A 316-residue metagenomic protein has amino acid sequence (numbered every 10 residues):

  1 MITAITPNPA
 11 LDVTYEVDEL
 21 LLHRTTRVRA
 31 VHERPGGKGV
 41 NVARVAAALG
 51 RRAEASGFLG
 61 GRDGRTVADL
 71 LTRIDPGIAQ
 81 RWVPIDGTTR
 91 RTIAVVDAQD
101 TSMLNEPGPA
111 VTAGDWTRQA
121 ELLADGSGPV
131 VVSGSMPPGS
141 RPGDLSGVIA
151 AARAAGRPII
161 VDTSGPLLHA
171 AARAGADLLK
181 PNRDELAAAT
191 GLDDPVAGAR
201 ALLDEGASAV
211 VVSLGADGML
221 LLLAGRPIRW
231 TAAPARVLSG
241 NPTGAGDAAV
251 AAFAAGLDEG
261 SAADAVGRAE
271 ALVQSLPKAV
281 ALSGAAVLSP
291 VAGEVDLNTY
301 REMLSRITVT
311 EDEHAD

Functional and structural regions predicted by a protein language model:
M1-S56, R65, R236-S239, T310-D316: Glycine-rich phosphate/adenosyl-contacting loop at the front of the ribokinase-like
M1-T3, S102, G128-P129, A209: Structural motif
I2, R52-E54, Q80, I159 (+1 more regions): Hydrophobic anchor at the start of a short beta-strand that flanks the dinucleotide cofactor-binding loop
P7-L11, L59-R62, D86-G87, E185 (+3 more regions): Glycine-rich beta-alpha junction loops
R24, A47-P129, E302-D316: Conserved N-terminal subdomain of the carbohydrate kinase-like
G126-G139: Short acidic, glycine-rich surface-loop motifs adjacent to enzyme active sites
G143-P158, T163-R229: Conserved phosphate/ATP/ADP-binding segment of small-molecule kinases
H169, P195-D316: Conserved phosphate-binding/catalytic region of the ribokinase-like
